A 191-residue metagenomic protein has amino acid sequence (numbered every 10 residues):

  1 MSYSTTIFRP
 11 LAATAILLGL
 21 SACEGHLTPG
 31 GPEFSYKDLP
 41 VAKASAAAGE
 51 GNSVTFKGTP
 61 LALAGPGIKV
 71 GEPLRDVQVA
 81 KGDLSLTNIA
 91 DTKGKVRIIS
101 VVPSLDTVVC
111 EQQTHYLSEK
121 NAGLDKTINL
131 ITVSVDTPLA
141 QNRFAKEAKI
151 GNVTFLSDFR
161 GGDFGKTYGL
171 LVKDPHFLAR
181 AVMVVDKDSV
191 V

Functional and structural regions predicted by a protein language model:
S2-P10, L17, C23-A80: N-terminal targeting signals for export/organelle localization
P73, V96, F177-A179: Short, small/polar residue-rich loop motifs at catalytic or cofactor-binding pockets
Q78-V79, V102, V184: Hydrophobic beta-strand positions
D83-S85, D188: Residue-level recognition of short loop/turn positions
T87-L117: Short active-site neighborhood of thiol/selenol oxidoreductases, capturing the structured segment around
E111-I150, F164: Structural microenvironment flanking redox-active thiols in thiol-disulfide oxidoreductases
N142, E147-A179: Short, internal strand/loop/helix patches that form the active-site neighborhood or redox-interaction surface
R180-V191: A short, hydrophobic beta-strand/beta-hairpin element that forms part of a small beta-sheet core
